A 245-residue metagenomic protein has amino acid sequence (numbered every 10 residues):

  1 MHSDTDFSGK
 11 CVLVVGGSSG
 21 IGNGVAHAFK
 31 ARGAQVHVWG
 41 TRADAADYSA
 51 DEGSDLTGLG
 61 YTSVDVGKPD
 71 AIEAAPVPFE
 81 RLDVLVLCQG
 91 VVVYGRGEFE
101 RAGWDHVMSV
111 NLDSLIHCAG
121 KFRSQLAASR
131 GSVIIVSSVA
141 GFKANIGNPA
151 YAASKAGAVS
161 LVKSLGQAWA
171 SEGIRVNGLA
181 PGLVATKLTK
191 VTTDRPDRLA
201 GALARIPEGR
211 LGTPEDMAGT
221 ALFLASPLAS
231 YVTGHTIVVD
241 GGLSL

Functional and structural regions predicted by a protein language model:
S18-S19: Conserved glycine-rich cofactor-binding loop
G95-M108, A202: Substrate-binding pocket helix/loop in short-chain dehydrogenase/reductase
A119, S154, V162: Active-site helix of classical SDR
S138: Residue(s) in the substrate-gating loop at a strand-loop-helix junction that position the organic substrate next
V159, V176, A180-V191: Short, flexible catalytic-loop segment of classical short-chain dehydrogenase/reductase
A170, R175, V232-G234: Short, small/polar-rich loop/turn modules that mediate ligand/substrate recognition or access, typified
R210-V239, S244: C-terminal substrate-recognition "lid" of short-chain dehydrogenase/reductases
